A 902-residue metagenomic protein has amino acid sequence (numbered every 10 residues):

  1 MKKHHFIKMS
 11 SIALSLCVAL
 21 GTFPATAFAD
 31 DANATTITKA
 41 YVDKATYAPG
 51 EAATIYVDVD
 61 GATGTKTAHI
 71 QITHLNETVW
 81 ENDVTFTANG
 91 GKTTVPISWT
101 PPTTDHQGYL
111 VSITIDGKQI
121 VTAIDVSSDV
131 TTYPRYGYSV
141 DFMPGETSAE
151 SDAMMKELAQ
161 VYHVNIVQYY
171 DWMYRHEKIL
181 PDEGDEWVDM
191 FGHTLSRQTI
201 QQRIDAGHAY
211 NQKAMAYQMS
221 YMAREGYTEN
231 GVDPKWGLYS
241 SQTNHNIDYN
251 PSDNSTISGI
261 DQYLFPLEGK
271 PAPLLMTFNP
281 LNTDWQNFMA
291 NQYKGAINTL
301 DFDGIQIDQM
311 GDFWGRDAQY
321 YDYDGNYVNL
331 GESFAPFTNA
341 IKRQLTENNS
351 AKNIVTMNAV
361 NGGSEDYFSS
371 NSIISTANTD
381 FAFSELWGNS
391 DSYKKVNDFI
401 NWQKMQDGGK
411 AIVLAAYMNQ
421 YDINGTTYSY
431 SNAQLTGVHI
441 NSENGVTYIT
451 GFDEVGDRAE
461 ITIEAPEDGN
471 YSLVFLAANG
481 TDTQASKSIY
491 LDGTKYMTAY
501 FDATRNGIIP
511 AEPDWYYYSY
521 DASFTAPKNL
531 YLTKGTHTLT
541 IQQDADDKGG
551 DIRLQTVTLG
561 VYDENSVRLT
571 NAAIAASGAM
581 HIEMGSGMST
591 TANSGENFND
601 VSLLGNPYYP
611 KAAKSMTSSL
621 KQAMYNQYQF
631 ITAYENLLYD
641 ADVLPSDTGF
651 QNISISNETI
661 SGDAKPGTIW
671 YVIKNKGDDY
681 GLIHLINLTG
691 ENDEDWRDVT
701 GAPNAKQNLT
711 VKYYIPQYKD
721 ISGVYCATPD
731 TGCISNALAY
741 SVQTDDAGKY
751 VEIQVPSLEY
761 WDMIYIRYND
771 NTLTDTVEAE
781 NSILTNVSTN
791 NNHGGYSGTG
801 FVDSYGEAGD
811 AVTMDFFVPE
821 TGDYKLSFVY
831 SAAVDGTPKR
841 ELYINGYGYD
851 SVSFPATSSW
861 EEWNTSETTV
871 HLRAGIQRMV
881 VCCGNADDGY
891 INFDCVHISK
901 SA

Functional and structural regions predicted by a protein language model:
I120-R175: An acidic-aromatic substrate-binding cleft motif
T132-Y133, M143-S148, A216, S220-L300: Active-site-adjacent "subsite" loops/lids of carbohydrate-active enzymes
M173-A223, G325-A340, Q344: Aromatic-lined substrate-binding rim segments of carbohydrate-active enzymes
L281-F381, N389-K394: Active-site neighborhood of glycoside hydrolase catalytic domains
Q309, Q403, G408-N424, Q434 (+2 more regions): Aromatic/acidic polysaccharide-binding cleft in carbohydrate-active enzymes
D422-Y562, Y768-A902: Extracytoplasmic
D457, T462-L476, A572, I655-Y718 (+2 more regions): Carbohydrate-binding surface patches
D745-N771: C-terminal beta-strand-rich structural cap/linker in extracellular carbohydrate-active enzymes
